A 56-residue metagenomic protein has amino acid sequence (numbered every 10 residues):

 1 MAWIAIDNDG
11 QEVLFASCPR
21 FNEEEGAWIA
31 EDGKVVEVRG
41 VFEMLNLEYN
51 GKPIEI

Functional and structural regions predicted by a protein language model:
A2-D7: A short beta-strand micro-motif
Q11-E23, G40: Short, surface-exposed terminal/edge motifs of secreted or surface/virion proteins that either
E25-I56: Low-complexity intrinsically disordered segments
